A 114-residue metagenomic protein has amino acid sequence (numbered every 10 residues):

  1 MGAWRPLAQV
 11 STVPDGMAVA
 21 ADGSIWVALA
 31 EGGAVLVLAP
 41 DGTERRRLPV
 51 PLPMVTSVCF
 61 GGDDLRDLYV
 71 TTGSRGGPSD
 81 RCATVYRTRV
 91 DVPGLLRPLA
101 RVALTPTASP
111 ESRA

Functional and structural regions predicted by a protein language model:
M1-T12, V37-V50, R101: Blade-edge beta-strand/turn elements of extracellular beta-propeller and related beta-sheet repeat scaffolds
W4-S24, L52-D67, T72-R75, C82 (+1 more regions): Beta-rich, blade/repeat-based domains predominating in secreted/periplasmic proteins but also intracellular
V27-L29: Catalytic-pocket segment enriched in acidic/His residues
E31-C59, L65: Ankyrin-repeat and related helical/solenoid repeat scaffolds used for protein-protein interactions
G32-G33, S74-P78: Short glycine/acidic-enriched loop and turn motifs that connect beta-strands
V37-L38, S79-R81: Short glycine-/acidic-enriched loop or helix-start segments at secondary-structure transitions that form or flank
C82-A114: Sequence/structural signature of beta-propeller modules and their immediately flanking N-terminal secretory/stalk
